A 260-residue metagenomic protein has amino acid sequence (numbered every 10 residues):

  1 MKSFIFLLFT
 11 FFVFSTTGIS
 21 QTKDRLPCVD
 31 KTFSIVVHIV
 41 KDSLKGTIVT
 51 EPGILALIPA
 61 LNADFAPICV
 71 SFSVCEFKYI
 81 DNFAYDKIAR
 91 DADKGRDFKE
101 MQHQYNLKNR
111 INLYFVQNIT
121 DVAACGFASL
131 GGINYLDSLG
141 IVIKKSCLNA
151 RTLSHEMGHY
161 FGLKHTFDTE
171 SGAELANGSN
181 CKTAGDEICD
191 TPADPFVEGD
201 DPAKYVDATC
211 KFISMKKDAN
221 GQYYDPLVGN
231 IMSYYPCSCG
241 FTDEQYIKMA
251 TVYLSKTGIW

Functional and structural regions predicted by a protein language model:
M1-R25: Bacterial Sec-dependent N-terminal signal peptides
Q21-R110, F115-I119, A250-I259: Propeptide-to-catalytic entry region of secreted or membrane-anchored zinc metalloproteases
L26-K31, A66, H103-K108, G132-D137 (+2 more regions): Extracellular/periplasmic catalytic domains that process cell-envelope and extracellular macromolecules
K41-T50, V142-C147, Y235-C237: Second-shell loop/turn segments in exported
T50-L57, N149-L153, T242-K248: Stable alpha-helical elements in mature extracytoplasmic
E100-G172: Active-site-proximal segment of zinc-dependent metalloprotease catalytic domains
S129, I141, N230, C237-W260: C-terminal/domain-terminus segments
S146-G240: The catalytic-center signature of Zn2+-dependent metalloproteases
